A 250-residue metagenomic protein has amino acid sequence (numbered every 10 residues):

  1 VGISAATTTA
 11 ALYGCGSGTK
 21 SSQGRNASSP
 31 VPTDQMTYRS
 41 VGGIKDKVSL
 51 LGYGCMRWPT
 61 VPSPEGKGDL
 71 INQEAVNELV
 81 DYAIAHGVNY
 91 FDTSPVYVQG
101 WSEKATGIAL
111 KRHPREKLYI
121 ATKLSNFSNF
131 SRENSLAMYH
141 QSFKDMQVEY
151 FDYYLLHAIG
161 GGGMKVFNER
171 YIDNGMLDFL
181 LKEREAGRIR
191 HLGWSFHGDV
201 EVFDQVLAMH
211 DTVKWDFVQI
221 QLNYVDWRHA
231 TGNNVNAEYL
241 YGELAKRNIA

Functional and structural regions predicted by a protein language model:
G2-L118, E149, F179, E185: N-terminal binding-site loop/beta-alpha segment at the start of enzyme catalytic domains that lines or forms
Y38, V80, E103, G107 (+4 more regions): Generic structural signal for well-ordered alpha-helices, preferentially at hydrophobic/aromatic core positions
V48-G52, Y90, K117-A121, Y150-L155 (+3 more regions): Structural preference for beta-strand elements that scaffold enzyme active sites
M56-W58, S94-V96, K123-F127, L156-I159 (+2 more regions): Active-site beta-loop-alpha junctions enriched in small/polar residues
R57-E74, K123-E133, K165-V166, G198: Active-site mouth loops of central-metabolism enzymes
G68-A83, S131-D145, D199-A208: Short, acidic/polar
S135-Y154, K182-A186: CE4/NodB-like, metal-dependent polysaccharide N-deacetylase domain that modifies extracellular/periplasmic N-acetylated
I159-A250: Beta/alpha (TIM)-barrel catalytic core signal, keyed to glycine-rich beta->alpha loops juxtaposed to Asp/Glu that bind
